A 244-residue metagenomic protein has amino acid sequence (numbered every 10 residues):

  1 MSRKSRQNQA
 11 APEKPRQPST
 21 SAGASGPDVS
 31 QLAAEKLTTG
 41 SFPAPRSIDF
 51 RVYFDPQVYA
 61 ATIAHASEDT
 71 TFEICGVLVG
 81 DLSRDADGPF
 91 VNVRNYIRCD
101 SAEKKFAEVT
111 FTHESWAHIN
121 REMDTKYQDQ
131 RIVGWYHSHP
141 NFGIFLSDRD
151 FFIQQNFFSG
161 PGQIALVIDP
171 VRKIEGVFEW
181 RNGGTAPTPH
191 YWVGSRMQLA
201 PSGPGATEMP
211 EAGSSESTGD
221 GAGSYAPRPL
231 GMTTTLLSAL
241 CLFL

Functional and structural regions predicted by a protein language model:
S2-I132, N141-Y225, P229-T233, F243-L244: Conserved beta-strand-loop surface patch within small alpha/beta domains used for substrate/adaptor or ligand engagement
S238-L242: Acidic/His-rich, metal-assisted hydrolase cores and their charged scaffolds
